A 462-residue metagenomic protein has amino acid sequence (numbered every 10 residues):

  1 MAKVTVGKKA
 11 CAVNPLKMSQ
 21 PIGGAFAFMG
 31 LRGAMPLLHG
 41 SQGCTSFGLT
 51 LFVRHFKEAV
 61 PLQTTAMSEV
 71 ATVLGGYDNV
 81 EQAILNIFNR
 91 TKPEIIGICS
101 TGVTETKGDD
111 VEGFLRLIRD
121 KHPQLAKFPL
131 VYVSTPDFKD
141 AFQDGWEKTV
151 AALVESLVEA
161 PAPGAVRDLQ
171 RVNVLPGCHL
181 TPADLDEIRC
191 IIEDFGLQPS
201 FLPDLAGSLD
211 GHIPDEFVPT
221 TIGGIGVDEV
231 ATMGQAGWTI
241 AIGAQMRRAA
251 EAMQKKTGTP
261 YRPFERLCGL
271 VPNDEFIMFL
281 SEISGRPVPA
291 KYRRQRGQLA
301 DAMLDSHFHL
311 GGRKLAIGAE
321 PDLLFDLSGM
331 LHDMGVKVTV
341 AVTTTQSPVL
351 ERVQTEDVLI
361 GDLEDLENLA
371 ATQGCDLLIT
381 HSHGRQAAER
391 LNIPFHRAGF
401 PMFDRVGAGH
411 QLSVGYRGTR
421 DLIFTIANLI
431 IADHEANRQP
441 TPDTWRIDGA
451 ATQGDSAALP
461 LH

Functional and structural regions predicted by a protein language model:
M1-H462: An N-terminal assembly and electron-transfer interface module characteristic of large anaerobic redox and radical
